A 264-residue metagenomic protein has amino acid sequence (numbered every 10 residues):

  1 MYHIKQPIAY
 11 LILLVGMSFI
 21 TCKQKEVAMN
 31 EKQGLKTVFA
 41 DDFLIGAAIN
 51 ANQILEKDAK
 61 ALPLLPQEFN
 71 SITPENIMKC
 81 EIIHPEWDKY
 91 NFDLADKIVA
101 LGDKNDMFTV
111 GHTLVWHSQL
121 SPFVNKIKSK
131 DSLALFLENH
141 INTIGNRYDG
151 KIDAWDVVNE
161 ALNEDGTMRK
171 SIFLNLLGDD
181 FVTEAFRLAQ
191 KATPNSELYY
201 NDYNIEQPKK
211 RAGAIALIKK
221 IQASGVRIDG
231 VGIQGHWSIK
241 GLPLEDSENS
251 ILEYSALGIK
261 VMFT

Functional and structural regions predicted by a protein language model:
M1-E31: Bacterial Sec-dependent N-terminal signal peptides
E26-S71, E75: Boundary/entry segment of secreted carbohydrate-active catalytic domains
I49-A59, C80-D93, L162-E164, N204-G213 (+1 more regions): Acidic-and-aromatic substrate-binding clefts and catalytic sites of carbohydrate-active enzymes
N52-E68, A134-G145, K210-I221, S247-S250: Short, acidic/polar
A61-L62, W87-D88, V124-K126, M168-I172 (+2 more regions): Short, glycine/charged-enriched secondary-structure capping and boundary segments
P66, N146-D149, A223-G225, A256: Alpha-helix termination/capping residues and helix-transition junctions
Q67, S71-P85, L94-E206: Substrate-binding cleft and catalytic face of glycoside hydrolase catalytic domains, especially the flexible beta-alpha
D96, A100-F108, L176-L198, P208-T264: Glycoside hydrolase catalytic-domain groove-lining segments
